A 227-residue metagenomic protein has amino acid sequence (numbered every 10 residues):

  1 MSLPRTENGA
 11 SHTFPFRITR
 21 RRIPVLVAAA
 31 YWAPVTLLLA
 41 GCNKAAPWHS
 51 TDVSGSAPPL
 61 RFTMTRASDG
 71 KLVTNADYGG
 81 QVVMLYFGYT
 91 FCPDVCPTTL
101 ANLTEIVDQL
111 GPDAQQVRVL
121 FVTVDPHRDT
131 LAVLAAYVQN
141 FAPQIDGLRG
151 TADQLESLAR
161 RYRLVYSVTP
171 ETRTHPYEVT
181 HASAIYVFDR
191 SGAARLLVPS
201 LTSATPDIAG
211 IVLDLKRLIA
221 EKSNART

Functional and structural regions predicted by a protein language model:
M1-A40: N-terminal secretory signal peptides
N43-A45: Bacterial signal peptide processing site
L60-R61, V83, A182-A184: Short loop/turn microsegments at loop-to-beta-strand junctions
T63-V83: A short beta-strand-turn-helix
D77-P97, L103: Short active-site neighborhood of thiol/selenol oxidoreductases, capturing the structured segment around
T98-L158: Structural microenvironment flanking redox-active thiols in thiol-disulfide oxidoreductases
A152-E178: Thioredoxin-like thiol-disulfide oxidoreductase module
T174-T227: Thiol-/selenol-based redox modules, centered on thioredoxin-like and closely related oxidoreductase domains
